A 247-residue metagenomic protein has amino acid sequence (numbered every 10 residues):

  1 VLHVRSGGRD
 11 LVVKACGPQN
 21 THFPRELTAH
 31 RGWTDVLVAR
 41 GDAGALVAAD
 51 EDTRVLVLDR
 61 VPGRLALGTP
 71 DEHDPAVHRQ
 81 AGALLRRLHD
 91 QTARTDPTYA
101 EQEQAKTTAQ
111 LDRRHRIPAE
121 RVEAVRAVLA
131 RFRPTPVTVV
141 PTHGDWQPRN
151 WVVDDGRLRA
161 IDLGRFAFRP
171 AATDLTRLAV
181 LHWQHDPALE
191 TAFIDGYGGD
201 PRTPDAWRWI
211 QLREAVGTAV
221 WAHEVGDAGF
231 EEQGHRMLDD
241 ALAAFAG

Functional and structural regions predicted by a protein language model:
V1-R5, V12-V13, A127-L175: Active-site acidic catalytic loop and adjacent metal/ATP-binding pocket of ATP-dependent phosphoryl transfer enzymes
L2-P97: ATP-binding pocket architecture of kinase catalytic cores
N20, L65, W151, F168 (+1 more regions): Conserved protein kinase catalytic core
F23-L27, D71, A172, P187-E190 (+1 more regions): Conserved strand-to-helix beginnings and helix N-cap segments that scaffold or border functional pockets
A29-H30, D74-P75, R159, T176-L178 (+1 more regions): Glycine-rich, phosphate-binding/catalytic loops in enzymes
E72-A76, I117-E120, G229: Alpha-helix N-cap and loop-to-helix initiation/capping positions
R87-G144, G198, R202, G234-L238 (+1 more regions): An alpha-helical support segment within catalytic cores of ATP-dependent transferases
R177-G247: Helix-rich C-terminal or lid/interface subdomains of diverse kinases
